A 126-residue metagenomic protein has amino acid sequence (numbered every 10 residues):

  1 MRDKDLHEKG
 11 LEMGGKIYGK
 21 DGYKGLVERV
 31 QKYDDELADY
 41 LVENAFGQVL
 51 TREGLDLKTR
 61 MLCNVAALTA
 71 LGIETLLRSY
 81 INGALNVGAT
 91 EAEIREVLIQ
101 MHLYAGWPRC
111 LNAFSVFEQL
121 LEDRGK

Functional and structural regions predicted by a protein language model:
M1-L57, C110-K126: Acidic, glycine/proline-rich low-complexity segments that act as flexible tails and inter-domain linkers
D39-V42, L71-L77: Short acidic alpha-helix initiation/capping motifs at coil-to-helix transition points, especially at protein N-termini
E53-K58, G88-A92: Structural motif
L55, L71-T75, G106-P108: Short helix-coil transition sites and intra-membrane helix breaks within transmembrane domains of multi-pass
R60-L68, L98: Short, structured motif recognition centered on aromatic/hydrophobic residues
E74-A92, L111-S115: Extended intrinsically disordered, low-complexity coil regions enriched in Ser, Thr, Gly, Ala and often Pro
E93-F117: Preference for long, well-ordered alpha-helical segments
